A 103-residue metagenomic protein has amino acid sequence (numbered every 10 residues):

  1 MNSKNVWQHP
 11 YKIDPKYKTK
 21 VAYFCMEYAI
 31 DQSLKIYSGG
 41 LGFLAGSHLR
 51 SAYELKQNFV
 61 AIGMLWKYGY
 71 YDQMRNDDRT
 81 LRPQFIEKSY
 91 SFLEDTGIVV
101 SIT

Functional and structural regions predicted by a protein language model:
M1-T103: Catalytic cores of carbohydrate-active enzymes across secretory and cytosolic contexts
